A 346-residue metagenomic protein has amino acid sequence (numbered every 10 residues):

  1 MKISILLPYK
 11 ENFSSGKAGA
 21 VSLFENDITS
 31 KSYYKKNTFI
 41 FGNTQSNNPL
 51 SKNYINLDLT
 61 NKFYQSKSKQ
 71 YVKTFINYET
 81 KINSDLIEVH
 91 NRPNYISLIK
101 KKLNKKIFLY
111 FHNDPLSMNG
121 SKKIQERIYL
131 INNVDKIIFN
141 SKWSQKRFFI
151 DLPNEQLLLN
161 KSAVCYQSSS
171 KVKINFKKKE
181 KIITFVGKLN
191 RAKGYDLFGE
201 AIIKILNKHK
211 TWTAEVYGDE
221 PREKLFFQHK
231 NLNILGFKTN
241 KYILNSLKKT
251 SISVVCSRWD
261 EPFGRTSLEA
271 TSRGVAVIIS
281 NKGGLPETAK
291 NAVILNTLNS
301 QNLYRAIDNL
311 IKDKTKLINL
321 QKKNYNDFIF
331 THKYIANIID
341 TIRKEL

Functional and structural regions predicted by a protein language model:
S4-L6, I138, K173-K193, G199-I203: Conserved donor-binding/catalytic core segment of Leloir-type glycosyltransferases
Y9-S15, F24-S66, Y95, Q156-N160: N-terminal strand-loop element at the rim of the active site of nucleotide-sugar-dependent glycosyltransferases
V89-N94, F111: Short His-centered aromatic/hydrophobic patch
R127, N132-L159: A short, active-site helix/loop in glycosyltransferases that binds the activated sugar's phosphate group
E223-L244: Nucleotide-activated donor-binding/catalytic signature segment of Leloir-type glycosyltransferases, i.e., the conserved
K248-P262, V275: Acidic donor-binding loop of glycosyltransferase active sites
A292-Q301, N309-K314: Conserved acidic donor-binding segment of nucleotide-sugar-dependent glycosyltransferases
T315-L346: A charged, aromatic-enriched C-terminal amphipathic alpha-helix characteristic of glycosyltransferases across folds
